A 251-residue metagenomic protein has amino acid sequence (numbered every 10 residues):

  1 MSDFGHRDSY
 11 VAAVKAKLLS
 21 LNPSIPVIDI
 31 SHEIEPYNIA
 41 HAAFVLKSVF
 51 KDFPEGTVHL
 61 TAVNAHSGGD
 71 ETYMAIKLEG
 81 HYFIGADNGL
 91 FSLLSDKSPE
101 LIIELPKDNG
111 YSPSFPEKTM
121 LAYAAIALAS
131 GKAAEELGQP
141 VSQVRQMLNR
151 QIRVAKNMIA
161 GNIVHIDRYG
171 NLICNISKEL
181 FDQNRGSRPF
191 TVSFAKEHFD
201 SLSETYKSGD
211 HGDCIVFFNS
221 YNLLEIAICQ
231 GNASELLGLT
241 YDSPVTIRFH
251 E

Functional and structural regions predicted by a protein language model:
M1-E33: N-terminal glycine-rich anion-binding loop in soluble enzyme alpha/beta folds
S9, A13, N22, Y37 (+6 more regions): Conserved active-site and cofactor/substrate-binding residues in soluble primary-metabolism enzymes
L21-S24, N38-H41, P54-G56, L60-V63 (+1 more regions): Active-site histidine-anchored catalytic micro-motif
L21-S24, V49-F53, K97, A127-E135 (+1 more regions): Change "in soluble alpha/beta enzymes" to "in soluble alpha/beta proteins
I25-I28, T57-L60, Y73-A75, G80-I84 (+8 more regions): Structural motif
I30-G56: N-terminal small/polar loop signature for handling phosphorylated ligands or for N-terminal nucleophile
Y111-N175, N184-R185: Anionic-ligand-binding alpha/beta catalytic cores of soluble enzymes and soluble regulatory domains that recognize
N175-G238: A conserved acidic, glycine/proline-rich C-terminal tail/linker
